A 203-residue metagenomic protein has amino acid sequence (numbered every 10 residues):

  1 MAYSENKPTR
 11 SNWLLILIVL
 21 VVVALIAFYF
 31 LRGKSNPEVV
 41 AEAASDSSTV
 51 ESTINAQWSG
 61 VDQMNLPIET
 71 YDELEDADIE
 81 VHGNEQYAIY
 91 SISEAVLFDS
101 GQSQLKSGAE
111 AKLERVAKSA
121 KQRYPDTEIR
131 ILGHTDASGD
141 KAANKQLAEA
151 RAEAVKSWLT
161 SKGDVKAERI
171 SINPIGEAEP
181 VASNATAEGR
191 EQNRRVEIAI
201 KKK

Functional and structural regions predicted by a protein language model:
M1-E128, S161-K166, R190-Q192, E197-K203: N-terminal targeting segments with Sec-dependent signals, encompassing both cleavable signal peptides and non-cleavable
L132-K203: Periplasmic OmpA-like peptidoglycan-binding domain that tethers envelope proteins to the cell wall
